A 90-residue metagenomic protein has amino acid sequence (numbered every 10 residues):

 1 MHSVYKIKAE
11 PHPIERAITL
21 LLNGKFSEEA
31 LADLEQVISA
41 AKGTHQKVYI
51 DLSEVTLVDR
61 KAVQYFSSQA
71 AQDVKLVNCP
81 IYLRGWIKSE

Functional and structural regions predicted by a protein language model:
M1-L21: Short beta-strand/loop segment at the start of cytosolic alpha/beta domains
L20-E90: Amphipathic alpha-helical interaction surfaces in cytosolic regulatory modules
